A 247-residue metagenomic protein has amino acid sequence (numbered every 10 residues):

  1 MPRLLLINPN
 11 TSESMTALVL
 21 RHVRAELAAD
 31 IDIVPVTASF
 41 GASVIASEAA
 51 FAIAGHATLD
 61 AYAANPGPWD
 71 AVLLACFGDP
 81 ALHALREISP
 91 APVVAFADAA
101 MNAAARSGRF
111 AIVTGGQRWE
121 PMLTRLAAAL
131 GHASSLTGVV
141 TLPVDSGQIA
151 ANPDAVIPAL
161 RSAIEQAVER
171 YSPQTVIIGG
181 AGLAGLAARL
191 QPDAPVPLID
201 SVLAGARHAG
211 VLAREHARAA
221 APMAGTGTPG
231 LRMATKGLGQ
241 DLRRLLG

Functional and structural regions predicted by a protein language model:
M1-L5: Extreme N-terminal starter segment of soluble prokaryotic enzymes
L6-I7, W69-C76, S172-A181: Periplasmic-binding protein-like
P35-D60, G147-N152: N-terminal beta-loop-helix "entrance" segment that forms/cooperates in small-molecule cofactor or anionic ligand
G55-G108, I112: Glycine/small-residue-rich loop that forms an oxyanion/phosphate-binding "nest" at active or ligand-binding sites
A91-D98, S134-V139, P195-L203: Short hydrophobic/aromatic-enriched beta-strand-loop microsegments
G116, P121-A181, L186: Active-site rim beta-loop-alpha module in soluble metabolic enzymes
E120-V139, A220-G247: A charged, well-structured terminal subsegment
V144, I199-R218: Short, flexible loop segments at boundaries between secondary-structure elements
